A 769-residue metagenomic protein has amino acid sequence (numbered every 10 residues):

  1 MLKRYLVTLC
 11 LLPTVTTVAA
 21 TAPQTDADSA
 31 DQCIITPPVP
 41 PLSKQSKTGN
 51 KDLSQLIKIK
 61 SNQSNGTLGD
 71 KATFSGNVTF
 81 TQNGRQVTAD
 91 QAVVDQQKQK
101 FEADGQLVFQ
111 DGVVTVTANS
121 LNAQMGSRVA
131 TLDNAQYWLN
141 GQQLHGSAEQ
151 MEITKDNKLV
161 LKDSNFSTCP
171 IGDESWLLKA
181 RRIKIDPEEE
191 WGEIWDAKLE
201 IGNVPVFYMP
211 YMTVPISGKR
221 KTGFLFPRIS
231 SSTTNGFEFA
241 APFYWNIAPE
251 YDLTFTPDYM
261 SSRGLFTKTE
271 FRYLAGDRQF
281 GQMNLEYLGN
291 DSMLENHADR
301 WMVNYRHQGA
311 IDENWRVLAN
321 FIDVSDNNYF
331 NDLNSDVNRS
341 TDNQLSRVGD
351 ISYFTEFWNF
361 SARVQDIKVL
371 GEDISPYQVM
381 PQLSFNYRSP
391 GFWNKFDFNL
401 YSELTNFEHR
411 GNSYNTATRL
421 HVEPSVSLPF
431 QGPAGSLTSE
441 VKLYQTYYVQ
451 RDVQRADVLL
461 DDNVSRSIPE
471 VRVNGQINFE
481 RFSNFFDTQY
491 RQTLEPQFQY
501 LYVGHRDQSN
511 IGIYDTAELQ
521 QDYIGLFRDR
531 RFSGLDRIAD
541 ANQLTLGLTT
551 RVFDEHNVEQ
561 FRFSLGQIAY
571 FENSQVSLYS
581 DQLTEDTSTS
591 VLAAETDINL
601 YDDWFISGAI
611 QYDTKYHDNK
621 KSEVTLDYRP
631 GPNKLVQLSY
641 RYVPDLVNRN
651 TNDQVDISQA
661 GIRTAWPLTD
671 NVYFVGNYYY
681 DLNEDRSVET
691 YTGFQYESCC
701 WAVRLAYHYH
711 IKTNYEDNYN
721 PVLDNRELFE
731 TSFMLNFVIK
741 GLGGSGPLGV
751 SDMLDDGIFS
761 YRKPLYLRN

Functional and structural regions predicted by a protein language model:
L2-A19: Gram-negative bacterial Sec-dependent N-terminal signal peptides
Y5-L6, L56, D95, Q431 (+1 more regions): Residues at the start of alpha-helices and the adjacent loop-to-helix junctions
T8, V18, Q32-I35, P205 (+2 more regions): Residue-level detector of alpha-helical hydrophobic segments embedded in or interacting with membranes
C10-L11, S61-N62, V473, I477-F479: Short, Lys/Arg-rich amphipathic segments at extreme N-termini
V15, T25, V39-S43, M212 (+1 more regions): Intrinsically disordered, low-complexity segments enriched in proline/serine/threonine
A20-K162, L177-A180, I185, E190-D196 (+1 more regions): N-terminal amphipathic/hydrophobic interface segments
V108, V114-A130, Y137-V160, S164-S167 (+2 more regions): Outer-membrane beta-barrel proteins and related beta-barrel translocases across Gram-negative bacteria
